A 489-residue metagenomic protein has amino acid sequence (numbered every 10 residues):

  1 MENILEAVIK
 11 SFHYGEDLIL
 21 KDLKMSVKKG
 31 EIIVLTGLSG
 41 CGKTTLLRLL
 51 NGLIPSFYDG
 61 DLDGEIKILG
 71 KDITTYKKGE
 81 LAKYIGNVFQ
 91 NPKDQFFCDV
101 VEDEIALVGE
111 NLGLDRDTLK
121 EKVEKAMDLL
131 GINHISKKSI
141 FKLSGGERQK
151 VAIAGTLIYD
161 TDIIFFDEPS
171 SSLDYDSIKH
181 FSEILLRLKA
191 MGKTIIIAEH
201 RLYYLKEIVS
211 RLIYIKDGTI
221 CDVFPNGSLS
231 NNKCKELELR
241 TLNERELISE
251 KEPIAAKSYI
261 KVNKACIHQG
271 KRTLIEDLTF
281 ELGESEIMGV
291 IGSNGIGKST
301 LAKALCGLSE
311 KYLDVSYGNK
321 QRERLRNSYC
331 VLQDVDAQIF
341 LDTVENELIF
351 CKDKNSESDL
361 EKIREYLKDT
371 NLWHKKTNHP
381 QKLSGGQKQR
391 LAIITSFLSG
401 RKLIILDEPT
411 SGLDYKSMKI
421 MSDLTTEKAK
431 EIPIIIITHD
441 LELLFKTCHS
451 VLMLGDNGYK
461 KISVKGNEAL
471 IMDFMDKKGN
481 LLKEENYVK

Functional and structural regions predicted by a protein language model:
D59-D72, E310-S328: Conserved ABC transporter NBD signature motif
D117-I135, S358-K375: Conserved ABC ATPase "signature" region
S139-L143, E147, H379-L383: Conserved ABC ATPase signature
L157, S396-F397: ABC ATPase C-loop
I164-D167, I404-D407: Catalytic Walker B motif of ABC-type/P-loop ATPase nucleotide-binding domains
D174, D414: ABC-family nucleotide-binding domains
E199-H200, T438-H439: H-loop/switch region of ABC-family ATPase nucleotide-binding domains
T219-T241, G458-K483: Conserved beta-strand-loop-alpha-helix hinge in the C-terminal portion of ABC ATPase nucleotide-binding domains
